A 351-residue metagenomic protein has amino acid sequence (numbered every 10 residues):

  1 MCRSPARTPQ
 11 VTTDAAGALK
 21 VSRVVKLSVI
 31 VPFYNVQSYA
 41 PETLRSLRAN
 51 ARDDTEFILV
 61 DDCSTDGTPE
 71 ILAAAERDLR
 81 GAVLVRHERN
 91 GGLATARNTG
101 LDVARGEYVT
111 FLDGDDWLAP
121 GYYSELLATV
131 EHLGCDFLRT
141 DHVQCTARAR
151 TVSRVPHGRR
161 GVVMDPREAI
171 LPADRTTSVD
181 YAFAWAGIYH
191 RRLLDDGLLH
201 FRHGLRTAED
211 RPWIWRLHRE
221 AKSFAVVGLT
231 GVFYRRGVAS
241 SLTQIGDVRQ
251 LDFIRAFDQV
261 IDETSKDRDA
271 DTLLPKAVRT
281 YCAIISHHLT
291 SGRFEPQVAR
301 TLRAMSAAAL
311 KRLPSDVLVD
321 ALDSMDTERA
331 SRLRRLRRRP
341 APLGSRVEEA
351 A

Functional and structural regions predicted by a protein language model:
C2, T12-I254, D258: Nucleotide-sugar donor-binding/catalytic module of glycosyltransferases that assemble extracellular/cell-envelope
R3, A18-K20, S291-A351: Membrane-interface aromatic/basic loop that binds lipid-linked glycans or pyrophosphate carriers, typified by
P32, E88, V155, I284 (+2 more regions): Extracytoplasmic/cell-surface-exposed regions of Actinobacterial cell-envelope-associated and secreted proteins
L229-V238, Q244-D271, I284, G292-L313: Catalytic core of nucleotide-sugar-dependent glycosyltransferases
A270-P275, L318-A321: Short, surface-exposed acidic
K276-S286: Amphipathic alpha-helical repeat scaffolds of TPR domains
